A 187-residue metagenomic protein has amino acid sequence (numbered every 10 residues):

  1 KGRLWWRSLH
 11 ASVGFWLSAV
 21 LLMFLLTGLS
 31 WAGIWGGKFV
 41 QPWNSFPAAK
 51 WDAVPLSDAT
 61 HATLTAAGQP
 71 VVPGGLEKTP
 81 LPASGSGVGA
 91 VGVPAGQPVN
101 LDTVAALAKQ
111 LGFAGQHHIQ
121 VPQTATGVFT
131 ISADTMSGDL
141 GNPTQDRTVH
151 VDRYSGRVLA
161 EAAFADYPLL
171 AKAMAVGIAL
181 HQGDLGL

Functional and structural regions predicted by a protein language model:
K1-A49: Internal alpha-helical transmembrane segments
W5, N100, V104, L169-A173: Alpha-helical structural motif
L17-L21, L25, T124-D134, V176: Short, charged N-terminal helix-start/capping segments
T27, V88-P94, E161-A163: Charged, low-complexity surface segments at secondary-structure and domain boundaries
W35, A53, A179-H181: Juxtamembrane/interface motifs at transmembrane-helix termini
Q41-N142: Membrane-proximal low-complexity regions enriched in glycine and acidic/polar residues
A108, G112-H118, I131-Q182: Extended, hydrophilic extramembrane loops/domains of integral membrane proteins
G186-L187: N-terminal membrane-entry
